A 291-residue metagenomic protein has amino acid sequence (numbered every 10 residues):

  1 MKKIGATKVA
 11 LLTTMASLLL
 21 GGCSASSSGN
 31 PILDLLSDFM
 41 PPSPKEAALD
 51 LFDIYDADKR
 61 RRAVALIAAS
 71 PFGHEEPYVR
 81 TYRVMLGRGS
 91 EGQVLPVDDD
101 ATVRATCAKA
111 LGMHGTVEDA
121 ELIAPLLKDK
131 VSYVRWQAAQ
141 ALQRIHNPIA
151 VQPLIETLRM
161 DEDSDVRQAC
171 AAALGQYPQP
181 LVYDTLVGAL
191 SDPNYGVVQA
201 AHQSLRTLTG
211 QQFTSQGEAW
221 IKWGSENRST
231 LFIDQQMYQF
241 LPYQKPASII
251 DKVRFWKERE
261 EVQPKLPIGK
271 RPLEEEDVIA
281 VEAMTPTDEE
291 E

Functional and structural regions predicted by a protein language model:
L19-G22: C-terminal motif of bacterial Sec signal peptides marking the signal peptidase cleavage site
S24-S27: Bacterial signal peptide processing site
N30-L33, D38-L51, F72-L95, T116-K128 (+3 more regions): Amphipathic alpha-helical scaffolding segments comprising HEAT/armadillo-like alpha-solenoid repeats
Y55-D56, D99-D100, K130-V131, E162-D163 (+1 more regions): Short inter-helical turns and helix N-cap capping residues of alpha-solenoid HEAT/ARM repeat scaffolds
A63, C107, A138, C170 (+1 more regions): Conserved hydrophobic register position within alpha-solenoid helical repeats
I67-H74, L111, G115, L142 (+5 more regions): Alpha-solenoid repeat junctions
F213-R259: Pro/Ala/Gly-rich low-complexity, hydrophilic intrinsically disordered segments
